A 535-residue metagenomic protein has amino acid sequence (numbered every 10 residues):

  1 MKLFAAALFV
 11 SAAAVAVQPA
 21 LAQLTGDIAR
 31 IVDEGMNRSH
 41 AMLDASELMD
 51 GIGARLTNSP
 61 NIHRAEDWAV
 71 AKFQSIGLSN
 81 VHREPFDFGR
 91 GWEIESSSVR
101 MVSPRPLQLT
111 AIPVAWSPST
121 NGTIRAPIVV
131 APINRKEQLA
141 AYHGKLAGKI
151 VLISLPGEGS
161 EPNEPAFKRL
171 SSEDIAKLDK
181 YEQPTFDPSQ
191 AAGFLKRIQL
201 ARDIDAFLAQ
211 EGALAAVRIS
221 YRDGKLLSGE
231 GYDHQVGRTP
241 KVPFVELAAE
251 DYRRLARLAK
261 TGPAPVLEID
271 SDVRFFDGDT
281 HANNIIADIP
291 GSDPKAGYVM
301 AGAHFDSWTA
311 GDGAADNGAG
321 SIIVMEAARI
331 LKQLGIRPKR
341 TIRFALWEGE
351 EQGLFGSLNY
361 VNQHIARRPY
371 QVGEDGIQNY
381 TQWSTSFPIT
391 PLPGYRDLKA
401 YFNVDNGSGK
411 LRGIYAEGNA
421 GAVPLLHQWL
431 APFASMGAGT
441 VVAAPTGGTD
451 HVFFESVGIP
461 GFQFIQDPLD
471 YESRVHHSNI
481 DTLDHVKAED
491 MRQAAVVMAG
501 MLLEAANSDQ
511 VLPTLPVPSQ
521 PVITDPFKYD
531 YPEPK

Functional and structural regions predicted by a protein language model:
K2-Q18: Bacterial N-terminal signal peptides
Q18-R64, A71, S75-I76, G229 (+3 more regions): N-terminal hydrophobic or amphipathic helices/low-complexity stretches enriched in small/hydrophobic/Pro/Gly
L24-D27, S46, D50-P184: Noncatalytic luminal/extracellular "stalk/propeptide" segments of secretory-pathway proteins
G26-D27, Q108-T110, W116-A141, D233-A314 (+1 more regions): Soluble metallo-hydrolase cores and metallopeptidase-like ectodomains found primarily in the secretory/periplasmic
I28-M36, D50-N61, S97, A115 (+13 more regions): Second-shell loop/turn segments in exported
D44-M49, H82-R83, V130, I150-S154 (+12 more regions): Structural recognition of the beta-strand scaffold that forms the well-ordered cores of secreted hydrolase catalytic
P104-Q108, N121, A126, G144 (+6 more regions): Metal-dependent peptidase/peptidase-like ectodomains
F186-I198, R202-D205, A209-Q210, A215 (+4 more regions): Active-site-adjacent substrate-binding region of metalloamidase/peptidase-like peptide-processing proteins
